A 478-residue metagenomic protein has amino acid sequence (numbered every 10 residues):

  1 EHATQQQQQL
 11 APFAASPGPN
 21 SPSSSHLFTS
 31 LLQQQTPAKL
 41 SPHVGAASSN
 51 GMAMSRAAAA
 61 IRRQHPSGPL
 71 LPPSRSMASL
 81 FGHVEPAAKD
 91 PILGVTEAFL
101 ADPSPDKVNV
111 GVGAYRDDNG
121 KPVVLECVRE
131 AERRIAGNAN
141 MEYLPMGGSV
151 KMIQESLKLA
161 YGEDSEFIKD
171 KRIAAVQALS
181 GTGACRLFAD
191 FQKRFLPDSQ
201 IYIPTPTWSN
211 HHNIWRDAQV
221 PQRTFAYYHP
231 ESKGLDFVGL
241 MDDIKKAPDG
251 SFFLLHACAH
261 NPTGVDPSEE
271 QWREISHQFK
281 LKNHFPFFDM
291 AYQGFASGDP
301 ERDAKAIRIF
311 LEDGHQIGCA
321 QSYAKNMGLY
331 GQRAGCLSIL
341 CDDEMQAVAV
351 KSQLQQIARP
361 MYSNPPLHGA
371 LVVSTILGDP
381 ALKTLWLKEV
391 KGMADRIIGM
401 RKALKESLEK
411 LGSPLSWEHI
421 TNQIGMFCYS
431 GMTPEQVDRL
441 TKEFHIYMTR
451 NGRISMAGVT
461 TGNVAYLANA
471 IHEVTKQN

Functional and structural regions predicted by a protein language model:
E1-A78: N-terminal mitochondrial targeting presequence
S41, E312-K388: Conserved core segment of the aminotransferase class I/II
S76-E155, P360, P366, A370 (+1 more regions): N-terminal "arm"/small-domain region of PLP-dependent enzymes with the aminotransferase-like
V110, Q222, P286, I317 (+1 more regions): Hydrophobic beta-strand scaffold residues
R129-L281, Q293-F295, P300-E312, M432-T433 (+1 more regions): Conserved core of the PLP fold type I
K171-R172, H419-G425, T449-R453: Short Gly/Ser/Thr- and Asp/Glu-enriched loop/turn motifs at secondary-structure junctions
L385-E443: Conserved PLP-binding catalytic core of the aspartate aminotransferase-like
